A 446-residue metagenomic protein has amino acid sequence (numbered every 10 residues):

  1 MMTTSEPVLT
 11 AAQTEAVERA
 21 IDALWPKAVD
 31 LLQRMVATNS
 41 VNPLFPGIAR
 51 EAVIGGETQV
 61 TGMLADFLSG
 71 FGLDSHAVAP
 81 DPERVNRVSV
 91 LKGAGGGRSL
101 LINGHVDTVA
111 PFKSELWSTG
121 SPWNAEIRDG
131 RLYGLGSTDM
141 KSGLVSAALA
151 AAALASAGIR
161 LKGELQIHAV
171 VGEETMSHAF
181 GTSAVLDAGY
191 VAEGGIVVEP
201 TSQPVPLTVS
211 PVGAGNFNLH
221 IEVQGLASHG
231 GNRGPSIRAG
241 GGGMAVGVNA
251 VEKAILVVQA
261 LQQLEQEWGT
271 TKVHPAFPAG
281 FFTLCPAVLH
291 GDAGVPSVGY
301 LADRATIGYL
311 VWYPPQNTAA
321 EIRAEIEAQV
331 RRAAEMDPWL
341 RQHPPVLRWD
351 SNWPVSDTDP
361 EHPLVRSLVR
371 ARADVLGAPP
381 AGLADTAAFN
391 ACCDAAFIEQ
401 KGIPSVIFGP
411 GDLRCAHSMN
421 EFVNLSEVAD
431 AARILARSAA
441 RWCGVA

Functional and structural regions predicted by a protein language model:
T3-F112, R304-L310, I322-A328, E427: N-terminal helical capping/dimerization or prosegment-like subdomains of hydrolases acting on amide or phosphate bonds
Q59-V60, L64, L68-H76, G95-G97 (+6 more regions): An extended, acidic, His-containing surface patch that forms the Zn2+-binding/catalytic region of metallohydrolases
G97-A169, M419: Active-site metal-coordination/substrate-binding segment of hydrolases, especially metallo-dependent peptidases
M140-A214, C443-A446: Acidic/histidine-rich catalytic neighborhood of metal-dependent amide-processing enzymes
S142-A153, E252-L256, D430-R437: Short amphipathic alpha-helical face segments that pack within enzyme cores and frequently flank/anchor catalytic
D187-E335: Midchain, well-structured core segments that form catalytic/ion-binding scaffolds
